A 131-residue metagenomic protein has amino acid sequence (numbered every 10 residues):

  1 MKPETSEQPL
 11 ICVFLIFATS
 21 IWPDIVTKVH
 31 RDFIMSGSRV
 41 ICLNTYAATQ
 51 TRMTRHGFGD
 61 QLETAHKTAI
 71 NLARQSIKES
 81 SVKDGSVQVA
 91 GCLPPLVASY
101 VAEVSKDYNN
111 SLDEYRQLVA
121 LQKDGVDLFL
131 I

Functional and structural regions predicted by a protein language model:
M1-I131: Domain-level signal for soluble alpha/beta catalytic cores
